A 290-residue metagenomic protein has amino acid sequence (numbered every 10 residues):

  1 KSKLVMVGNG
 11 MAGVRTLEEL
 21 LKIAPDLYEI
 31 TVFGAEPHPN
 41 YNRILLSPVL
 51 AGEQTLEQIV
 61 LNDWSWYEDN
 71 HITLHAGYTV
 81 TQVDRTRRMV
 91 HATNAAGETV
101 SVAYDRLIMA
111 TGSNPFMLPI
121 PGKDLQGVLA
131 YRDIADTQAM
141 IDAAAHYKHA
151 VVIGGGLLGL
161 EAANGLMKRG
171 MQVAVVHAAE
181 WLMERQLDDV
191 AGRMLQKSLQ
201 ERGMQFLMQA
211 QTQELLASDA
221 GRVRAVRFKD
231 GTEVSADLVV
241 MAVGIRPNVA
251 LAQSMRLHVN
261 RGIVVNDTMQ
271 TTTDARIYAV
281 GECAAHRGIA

Functional and structural regions predicted by a protein language model:
K1-T73, G77, G165-V190: Beta1-alpha1 glycine-rich phosphate/pyrophosphate-binding loop at the start of Rossmann-like nucleotide-binding domains
M11-V14, P37, S113-P115, A135 (+3 more regions): Residue-level detector of alpha-helix initiation sites
D69-A95, V102, R169-D267, T271-T273: A Rossmann-like FAD-binding core segment of flavoenzymes
L107, D237-V240, G244, I277-Y278 (+1 more regions): AMP-binding/adenylate-forming core of the ANL superfamily
T111-D124, V243-R256, A285-I289: Flavin (primarily FAD) binding-site architecture
T111-R169, D267: Glycine-rich dinucleotide-binding loop and its adjacent helix/turn
V265, V280-A290: A conserved FAD-binding loop/helix module that cradles the flavin
